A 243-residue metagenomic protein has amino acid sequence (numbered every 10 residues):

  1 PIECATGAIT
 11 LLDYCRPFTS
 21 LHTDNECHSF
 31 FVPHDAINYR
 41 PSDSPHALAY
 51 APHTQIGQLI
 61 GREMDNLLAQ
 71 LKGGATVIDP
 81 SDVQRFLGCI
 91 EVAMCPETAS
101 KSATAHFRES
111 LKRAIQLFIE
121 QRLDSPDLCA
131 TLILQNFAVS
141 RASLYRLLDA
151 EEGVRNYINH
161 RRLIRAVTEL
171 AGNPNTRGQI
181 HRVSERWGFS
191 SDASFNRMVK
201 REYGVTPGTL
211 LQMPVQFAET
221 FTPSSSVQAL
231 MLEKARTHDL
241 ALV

Functional and structural regions predicted by a protein language model:
P1-R141, A150-R155, L170-A193, E202-V243: Alpha-helical bundle regulatory/interaction domains
L144: Short conserved active-site loop signatures built around small residues
L147, M198: Residues within the DNA-recognition helix of helix-turn-helix
Y157, R161-T168: Alpha-helical structural segments
